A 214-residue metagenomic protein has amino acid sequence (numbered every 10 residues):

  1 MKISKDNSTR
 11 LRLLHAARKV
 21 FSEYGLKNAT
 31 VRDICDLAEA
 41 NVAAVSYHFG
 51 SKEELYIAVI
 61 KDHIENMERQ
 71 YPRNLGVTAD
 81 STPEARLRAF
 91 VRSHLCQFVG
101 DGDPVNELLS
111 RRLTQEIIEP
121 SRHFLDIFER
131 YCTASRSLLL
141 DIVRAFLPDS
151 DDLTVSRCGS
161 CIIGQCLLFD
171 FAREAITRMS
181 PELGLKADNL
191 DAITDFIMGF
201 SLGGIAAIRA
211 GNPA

Functional and structural regions predicted by a protein language model:
M1-S8, A210-A214: N-terminal intrinsically disordered/low-complexity leader segments
N7-H15, F49-P72, G76, D80 (+2 more regions): An amphipathic alpha-helix adjacent to DNA-recognition modules
R12, V20-E54, A58-D62: Helix-turn-helix
A58, R73-E107, S156-I162: Hydrophobic alpha-helical connector segments
R69, R73-N74, T78, C96-S137 (+1 more regions): Short secondary-structure transition hinges
H94, S110-I117, G159-C166, I197 (+1 more regions): Short alpha-helical scaffolding segments that buttress acidic/His motifs in well-ordered protein cores
P104, F124-A134, R144-M198, I208-A214: Hydrophobic/aromatic-rich alpha-helical bundle segments in the mid-to-C-terminal region
